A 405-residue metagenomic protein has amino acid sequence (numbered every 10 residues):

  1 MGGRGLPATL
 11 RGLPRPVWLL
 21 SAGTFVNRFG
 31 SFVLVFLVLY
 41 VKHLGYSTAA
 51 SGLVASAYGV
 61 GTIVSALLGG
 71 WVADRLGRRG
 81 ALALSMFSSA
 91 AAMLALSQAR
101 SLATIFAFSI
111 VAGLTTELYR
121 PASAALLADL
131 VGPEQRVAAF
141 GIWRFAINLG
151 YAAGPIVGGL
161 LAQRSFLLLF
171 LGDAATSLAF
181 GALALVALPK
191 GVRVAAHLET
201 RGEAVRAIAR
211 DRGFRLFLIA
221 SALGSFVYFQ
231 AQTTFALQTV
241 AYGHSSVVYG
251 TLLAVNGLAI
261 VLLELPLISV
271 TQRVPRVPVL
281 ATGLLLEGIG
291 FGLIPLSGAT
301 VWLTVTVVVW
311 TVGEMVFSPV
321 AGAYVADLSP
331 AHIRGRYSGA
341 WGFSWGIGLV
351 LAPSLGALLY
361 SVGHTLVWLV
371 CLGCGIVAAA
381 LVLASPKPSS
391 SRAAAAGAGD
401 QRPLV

Functional and structural regions predicted by a protein language model:
M1-P14, P189-I219, D400-V405: Juxtamembrane intracellular "pre-TM" segments in multi-pass secondary transporters
L10-G59, F214-A254: Helix-loop boundary and gating motifs at the non-cytosolic
F32, G59-I63, L67, Y151-A152 (+2 more regions): Residue-level signature of mid-helix packing/kink "hotspots" within the transmembrane helices of 12-pass Major
V64-R100: Conserved MFS/SLC helix-loop-helix module at the cytosolic interface between two early adjacent transmembrane helices
S65-G77, L263-R276, Y360: Helix-to-loop junctions at the C-terminal end of transmembrane segments in multipass secondary transporters
G80-L94, P278-L293: Structural signature of the two symmetry-related core transmembrane helices
F108-L149: Cytoplasmic helix-loop-helix junction between adjacent transmembrane helices in 12-TM secondary transporters
T176-V194, L381-P386: C-terminal membrane-cytosol helix-exit motif in multi-pass small-molecule transporters
